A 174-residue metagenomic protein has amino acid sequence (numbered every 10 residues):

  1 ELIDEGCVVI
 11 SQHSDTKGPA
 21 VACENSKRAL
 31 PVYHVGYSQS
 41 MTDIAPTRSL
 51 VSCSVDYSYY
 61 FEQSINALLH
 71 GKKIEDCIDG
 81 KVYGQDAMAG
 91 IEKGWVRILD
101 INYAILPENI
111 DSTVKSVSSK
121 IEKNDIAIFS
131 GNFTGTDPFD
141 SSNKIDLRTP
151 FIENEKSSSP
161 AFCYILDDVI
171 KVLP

Functional and structural regions predicted by a protein language model:
E1-P174: A residue-level marker of the well-folded mature domains of exported/periplasmic proteins
